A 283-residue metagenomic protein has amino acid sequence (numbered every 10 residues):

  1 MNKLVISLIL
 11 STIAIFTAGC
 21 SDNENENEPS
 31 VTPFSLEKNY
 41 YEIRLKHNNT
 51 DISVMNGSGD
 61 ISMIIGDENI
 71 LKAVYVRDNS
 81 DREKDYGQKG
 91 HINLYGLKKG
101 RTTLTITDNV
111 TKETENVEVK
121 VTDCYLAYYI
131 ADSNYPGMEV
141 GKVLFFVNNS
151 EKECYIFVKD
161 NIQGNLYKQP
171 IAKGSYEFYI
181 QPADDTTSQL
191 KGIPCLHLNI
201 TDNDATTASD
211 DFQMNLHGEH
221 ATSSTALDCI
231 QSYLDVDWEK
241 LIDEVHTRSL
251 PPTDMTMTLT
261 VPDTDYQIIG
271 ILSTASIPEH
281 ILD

Functional and structural regions predicted by a protein language model:
M1-L8: Positively charged n-region of N-terminal signal peptides that target proteins for export
S11-T12: Repetitive helical segments and hydrophobic/amphipathic motifs
F16-G19: C-terminal motif of bacterial Sec signal peptides marking the signal peptidase cleavage site
S21-L282: Extracytoplasmic soluble-region selector
